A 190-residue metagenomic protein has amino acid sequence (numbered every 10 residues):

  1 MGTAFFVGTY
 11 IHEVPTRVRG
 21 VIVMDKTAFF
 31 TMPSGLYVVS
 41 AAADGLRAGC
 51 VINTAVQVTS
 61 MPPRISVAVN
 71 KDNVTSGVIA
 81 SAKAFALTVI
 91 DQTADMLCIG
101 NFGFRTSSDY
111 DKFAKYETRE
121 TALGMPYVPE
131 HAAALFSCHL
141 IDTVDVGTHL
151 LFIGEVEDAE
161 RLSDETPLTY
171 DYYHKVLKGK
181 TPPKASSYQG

Functional and structural regions predicted by a protein language model:
A4-V23: Short, Lys/Arg-enriched N-terminal segments with co-localized hydrophobic residues within the first ~10-30 amino acids
G20-G190: Basic, polyanion-binding surface patches
